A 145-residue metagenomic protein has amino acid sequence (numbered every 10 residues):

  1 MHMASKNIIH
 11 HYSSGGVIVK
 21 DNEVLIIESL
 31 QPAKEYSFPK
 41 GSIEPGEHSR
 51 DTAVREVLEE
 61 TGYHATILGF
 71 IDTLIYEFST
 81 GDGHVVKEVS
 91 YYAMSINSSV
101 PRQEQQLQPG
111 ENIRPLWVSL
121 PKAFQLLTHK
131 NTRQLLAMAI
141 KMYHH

Functional and structural regions predicted by a protein language model:
M1-G15: Acidic, metal-coordinating catalytic segment for phosphate/diphosphate chemistry, firing primarily on the Nudix
E23-V24: Entry beta-strands of beta-propeller and related beta-repeat scaffolds
P32-K34: A conserved beta-turn-beta hairpin within the catalytic core of GNAT-like acetyltransferases that forms part
S37-P39: A short gly/proline-enriched turn/hairpin at secondary-structure junctions
I43-G69, L74-N131: Unchanged
F124-H145: Charged phosphate-binding loop/patch that engages nucleotide di/tri-phosphates or the phosphate backbone of nucleic
